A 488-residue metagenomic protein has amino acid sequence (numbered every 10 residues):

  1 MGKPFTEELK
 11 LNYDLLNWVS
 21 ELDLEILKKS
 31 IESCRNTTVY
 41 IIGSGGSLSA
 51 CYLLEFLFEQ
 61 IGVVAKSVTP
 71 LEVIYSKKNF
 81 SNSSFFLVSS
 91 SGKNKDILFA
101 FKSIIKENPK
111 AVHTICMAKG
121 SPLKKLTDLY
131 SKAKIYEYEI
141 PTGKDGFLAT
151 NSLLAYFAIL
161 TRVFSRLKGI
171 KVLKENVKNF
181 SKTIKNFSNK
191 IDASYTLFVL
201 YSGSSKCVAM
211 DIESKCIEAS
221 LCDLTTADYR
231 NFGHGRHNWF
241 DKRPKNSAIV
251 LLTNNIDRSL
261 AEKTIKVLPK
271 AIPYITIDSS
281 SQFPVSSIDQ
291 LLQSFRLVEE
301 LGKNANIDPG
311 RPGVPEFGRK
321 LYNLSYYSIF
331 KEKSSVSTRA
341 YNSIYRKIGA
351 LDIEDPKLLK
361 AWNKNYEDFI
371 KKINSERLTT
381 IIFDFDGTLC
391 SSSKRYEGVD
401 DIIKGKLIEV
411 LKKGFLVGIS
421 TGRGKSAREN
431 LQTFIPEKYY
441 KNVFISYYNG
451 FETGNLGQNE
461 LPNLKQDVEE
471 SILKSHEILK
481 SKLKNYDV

Functional and structural regions predicted by a protein language model:
G2-N36, S131-N246, I307-N342: Active-site phosphate/pyrophosphate-binding segments
L24, E32-V177, S202, R243-P284: Glycine-rich phosphate-binding loops that contact phosphosugars or nucleotide phosphates
V64-S76, T225-F240, N365-Y366: A short, well-structured beta->alpha microelement
K125-A149, S287, R296-V298, G302 (+1 more regions): Structural recognition of alpha->loop->beta junctions
D278-V314: Structured C-terminal subdomain patch of bacterial secreted/periplasmic proteins
R319-F383, I402: Non-catalytic pre-domain segments flanking phosphatase-related domains
G398-V488: Active-site phosphate-binding/coordination module
